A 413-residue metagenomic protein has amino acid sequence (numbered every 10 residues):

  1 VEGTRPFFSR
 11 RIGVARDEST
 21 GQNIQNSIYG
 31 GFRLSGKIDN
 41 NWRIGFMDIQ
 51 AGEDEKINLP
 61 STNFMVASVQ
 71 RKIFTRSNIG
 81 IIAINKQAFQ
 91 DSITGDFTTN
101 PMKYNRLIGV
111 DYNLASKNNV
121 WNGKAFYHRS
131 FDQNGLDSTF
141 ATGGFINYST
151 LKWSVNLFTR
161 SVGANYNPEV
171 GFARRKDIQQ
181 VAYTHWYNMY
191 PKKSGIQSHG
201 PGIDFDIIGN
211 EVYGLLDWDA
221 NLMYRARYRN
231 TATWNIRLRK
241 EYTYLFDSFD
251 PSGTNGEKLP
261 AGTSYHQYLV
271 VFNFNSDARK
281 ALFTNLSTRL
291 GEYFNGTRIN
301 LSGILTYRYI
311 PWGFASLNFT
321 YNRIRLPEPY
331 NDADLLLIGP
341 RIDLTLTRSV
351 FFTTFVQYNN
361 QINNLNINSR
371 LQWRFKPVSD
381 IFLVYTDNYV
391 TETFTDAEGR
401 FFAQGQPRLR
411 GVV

Functional and structural regions predicted by a protein language model:
V1-Q197, R239: Outer-membrane beta-barrel channel domains
S27, S35, N118-V413: Exposed, low-structure sequence patches enriched in small/polar residues
